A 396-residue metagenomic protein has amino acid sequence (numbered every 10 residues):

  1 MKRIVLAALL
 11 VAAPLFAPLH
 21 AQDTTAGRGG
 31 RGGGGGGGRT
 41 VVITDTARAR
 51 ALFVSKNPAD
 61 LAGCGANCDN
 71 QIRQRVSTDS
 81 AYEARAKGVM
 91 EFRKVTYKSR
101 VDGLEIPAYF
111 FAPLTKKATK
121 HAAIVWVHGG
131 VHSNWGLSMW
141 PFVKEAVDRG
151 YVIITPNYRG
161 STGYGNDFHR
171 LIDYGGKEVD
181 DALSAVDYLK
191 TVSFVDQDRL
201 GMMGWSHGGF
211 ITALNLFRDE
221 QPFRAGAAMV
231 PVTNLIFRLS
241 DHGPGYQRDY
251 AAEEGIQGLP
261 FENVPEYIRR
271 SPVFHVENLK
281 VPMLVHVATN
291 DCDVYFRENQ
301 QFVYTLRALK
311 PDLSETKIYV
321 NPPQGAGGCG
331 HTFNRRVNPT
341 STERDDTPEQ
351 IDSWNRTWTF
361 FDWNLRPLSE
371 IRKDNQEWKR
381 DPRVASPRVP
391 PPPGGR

Functional and structural regions predicted by a protein language model:
M1-A8: Bacterial N-terminal signal peptides that target proteins for export
L9-L10, L19-K87, W378-R396: N-terminal targeting or regulatory segments adjacent to alpha/beta-hydrolase or S9 domains
N70-A118: N-terminal cap/lid segment of alpha/beta-hydrolase-fold proteins
T96-S99, P156-R396: Active-site-proximal cap/loop segments of hydrolase catalytic domains
I106, H121-A122, R199, P282: Alpha/beta-hydrolase fold active-site loops
A118-G129: Short beta-strand element of the alpha/beta-hydrolase
H128-S133, S206: Active-site glycine-rich loops that stabilize anionic/oxyanionic intermediates across multiple enzyme folds
G136-P156: Short amphipathic alpha-helix adjacent to the substrate-entry channel of hydrolases
